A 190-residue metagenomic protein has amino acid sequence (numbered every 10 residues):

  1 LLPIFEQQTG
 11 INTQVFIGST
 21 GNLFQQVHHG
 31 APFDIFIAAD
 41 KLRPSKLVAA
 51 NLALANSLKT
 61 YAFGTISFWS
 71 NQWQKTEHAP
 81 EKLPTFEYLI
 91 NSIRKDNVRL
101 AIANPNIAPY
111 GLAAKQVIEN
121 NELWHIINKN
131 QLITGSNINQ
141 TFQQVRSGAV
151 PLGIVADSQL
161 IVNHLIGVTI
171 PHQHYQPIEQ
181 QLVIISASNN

Functional and structural regions predicted by a protein language model:
L1-N12, F16, G21, H28 (+4 more regions): Exported/periplasmic ABC-transporter solute-binding proteins
